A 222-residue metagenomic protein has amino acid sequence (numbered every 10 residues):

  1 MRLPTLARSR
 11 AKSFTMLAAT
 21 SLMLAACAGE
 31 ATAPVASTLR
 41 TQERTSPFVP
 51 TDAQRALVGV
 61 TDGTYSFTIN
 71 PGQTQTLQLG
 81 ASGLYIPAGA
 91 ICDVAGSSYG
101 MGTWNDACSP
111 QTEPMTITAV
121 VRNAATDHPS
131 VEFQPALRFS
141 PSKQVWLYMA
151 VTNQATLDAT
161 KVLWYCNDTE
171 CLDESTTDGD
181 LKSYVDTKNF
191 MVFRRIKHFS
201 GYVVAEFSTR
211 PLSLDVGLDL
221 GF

Functional and structural regions predicted by a protein language model:
R2-M16: Bacterial N-terminal signal peptides that target proteins for export
L24-A26: C-terminal motif of bacterial Sec signal peptides marking the signal peptidase cleavage site
A28-A31: Bacterial signal peptide processing site
S37-Q75, D106-L172, T209: Proteolytic processing hotspots in large secreted/extracellular or virion-associated proteins and select intracellular
P71-M115: Predominantly extracellular/luminal regions of secreted and cell-surface proteins, especially disulfide-bonded
T169-K182: Surface-exposed loop/edge segments in extracytoplasmic proteins
M191-L214: C-terminal beta-strand-rich structural cap/linker in extracellular carbohydrate-active enzymes
L220-F222: Short, solvent-exposed mixed-charge patches
